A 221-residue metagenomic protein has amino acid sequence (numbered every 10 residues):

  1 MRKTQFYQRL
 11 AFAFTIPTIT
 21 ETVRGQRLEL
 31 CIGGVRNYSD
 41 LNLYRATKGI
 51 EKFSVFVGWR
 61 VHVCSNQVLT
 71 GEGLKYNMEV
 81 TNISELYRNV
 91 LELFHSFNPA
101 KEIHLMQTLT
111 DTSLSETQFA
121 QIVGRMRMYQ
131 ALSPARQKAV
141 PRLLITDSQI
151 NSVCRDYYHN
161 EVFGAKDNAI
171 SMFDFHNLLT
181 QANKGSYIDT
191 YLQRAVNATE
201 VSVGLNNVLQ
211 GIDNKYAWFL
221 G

Functional and structural regions predicted by a protein language model:
T4-Y7, A11-G221: Intrinsically disordered, low-complexity regions enriched in serine/threonine
